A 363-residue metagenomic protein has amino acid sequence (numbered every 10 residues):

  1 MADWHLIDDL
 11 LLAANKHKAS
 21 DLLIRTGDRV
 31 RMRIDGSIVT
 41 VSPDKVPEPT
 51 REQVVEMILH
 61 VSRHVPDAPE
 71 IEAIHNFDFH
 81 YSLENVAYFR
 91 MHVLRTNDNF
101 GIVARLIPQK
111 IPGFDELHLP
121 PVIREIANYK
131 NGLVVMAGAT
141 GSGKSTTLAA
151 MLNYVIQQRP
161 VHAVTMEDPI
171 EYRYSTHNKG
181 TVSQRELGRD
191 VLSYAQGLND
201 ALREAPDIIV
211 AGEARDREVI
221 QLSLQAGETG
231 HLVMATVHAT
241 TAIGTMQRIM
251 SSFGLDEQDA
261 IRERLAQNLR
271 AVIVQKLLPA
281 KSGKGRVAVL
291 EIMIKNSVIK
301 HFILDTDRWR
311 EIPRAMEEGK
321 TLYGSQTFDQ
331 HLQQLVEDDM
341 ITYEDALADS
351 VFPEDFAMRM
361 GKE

Functional and structural regions predicted by a protein language model:
M1-E363: Short, flexible helix-loop junctions that flank or precede catalytic/ligand sites
